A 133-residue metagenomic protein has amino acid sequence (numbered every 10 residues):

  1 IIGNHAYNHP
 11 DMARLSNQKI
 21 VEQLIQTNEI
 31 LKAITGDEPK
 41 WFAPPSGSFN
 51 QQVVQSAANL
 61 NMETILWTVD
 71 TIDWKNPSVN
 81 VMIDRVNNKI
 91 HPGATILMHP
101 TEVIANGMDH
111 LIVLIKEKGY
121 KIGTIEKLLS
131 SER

Functional and structural regions predicted by a protein language model:
G3-R133: Catalytic domains of cell-wall/extracellular-matrix polysaccharide-remodeling enzymes, centered on de-N-acetylation
